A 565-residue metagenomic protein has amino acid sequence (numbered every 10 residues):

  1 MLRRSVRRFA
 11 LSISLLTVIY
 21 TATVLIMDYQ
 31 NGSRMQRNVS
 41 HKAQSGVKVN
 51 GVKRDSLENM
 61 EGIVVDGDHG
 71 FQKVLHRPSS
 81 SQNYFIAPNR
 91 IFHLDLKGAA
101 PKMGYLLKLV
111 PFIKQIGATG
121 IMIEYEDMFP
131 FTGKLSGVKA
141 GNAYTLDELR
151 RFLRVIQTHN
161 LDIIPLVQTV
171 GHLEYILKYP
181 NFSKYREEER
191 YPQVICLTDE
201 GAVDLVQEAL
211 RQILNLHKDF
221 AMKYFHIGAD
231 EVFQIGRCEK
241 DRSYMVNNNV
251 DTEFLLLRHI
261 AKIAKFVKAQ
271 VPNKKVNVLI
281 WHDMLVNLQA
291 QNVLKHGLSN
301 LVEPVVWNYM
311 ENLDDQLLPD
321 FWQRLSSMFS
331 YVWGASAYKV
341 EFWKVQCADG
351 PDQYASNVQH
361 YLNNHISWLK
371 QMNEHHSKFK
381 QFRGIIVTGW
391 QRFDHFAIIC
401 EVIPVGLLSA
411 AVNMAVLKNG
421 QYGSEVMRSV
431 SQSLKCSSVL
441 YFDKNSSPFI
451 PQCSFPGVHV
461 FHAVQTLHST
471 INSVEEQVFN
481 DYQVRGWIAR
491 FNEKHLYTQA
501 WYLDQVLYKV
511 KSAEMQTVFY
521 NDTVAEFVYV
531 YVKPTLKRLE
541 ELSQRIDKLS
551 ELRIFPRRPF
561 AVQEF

Functional and structural regions predicted by a protein language model:
M1-N38: N-terminal signal-anchor transmembrane helix specifying type II single-pass membrane topology of secretory-pathway
M1-R8, Q36-E61: Short, low-complexity, Lys/Arg-enriched N-terminal segments of secretory-pathway carbohydrate enzymes
R3-S14, V18, Q72-P78, R90 (+5 more regions): Substrate-binding groove of N-acetylhexosamine-processing glycoside hydrolases
A10, Y29, V64-P88: N-terminal amphipathic alpha-helix/helix-capping segment at the start of soluble metabolic enzymes
I86-V306, S336-D349: Aromatic-lined carbohydrate-binding surfaces of glycoside hydrolases
